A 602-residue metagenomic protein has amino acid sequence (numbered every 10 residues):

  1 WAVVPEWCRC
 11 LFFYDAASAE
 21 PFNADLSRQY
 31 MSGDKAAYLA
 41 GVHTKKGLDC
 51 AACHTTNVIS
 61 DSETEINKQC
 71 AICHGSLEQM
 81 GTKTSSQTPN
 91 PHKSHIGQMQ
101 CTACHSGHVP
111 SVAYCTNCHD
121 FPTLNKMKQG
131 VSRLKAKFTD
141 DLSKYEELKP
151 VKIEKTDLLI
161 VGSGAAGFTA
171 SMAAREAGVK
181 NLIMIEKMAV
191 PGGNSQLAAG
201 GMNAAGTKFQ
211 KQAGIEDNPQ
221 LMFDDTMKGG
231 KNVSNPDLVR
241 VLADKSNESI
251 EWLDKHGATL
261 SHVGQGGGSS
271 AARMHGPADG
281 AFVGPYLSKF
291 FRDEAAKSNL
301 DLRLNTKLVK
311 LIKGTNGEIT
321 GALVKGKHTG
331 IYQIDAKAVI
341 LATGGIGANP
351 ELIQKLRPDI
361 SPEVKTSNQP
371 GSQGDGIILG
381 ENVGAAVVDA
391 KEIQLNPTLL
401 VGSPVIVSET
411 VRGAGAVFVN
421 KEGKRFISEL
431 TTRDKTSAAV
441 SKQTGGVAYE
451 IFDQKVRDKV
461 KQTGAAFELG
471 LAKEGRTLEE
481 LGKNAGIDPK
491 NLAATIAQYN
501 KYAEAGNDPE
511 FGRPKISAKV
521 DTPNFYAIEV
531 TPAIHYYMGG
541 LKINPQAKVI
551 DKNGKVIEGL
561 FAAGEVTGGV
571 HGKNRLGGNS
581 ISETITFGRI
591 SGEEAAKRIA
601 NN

Functional and structural regions predicted by a protein language model:
L11-K144: Short sequence/structural segments immediately N-terminal
L134-L158, E176, N574, A600: Extreme N-terminal leader/targeting segments of oxidoreductases
E147, I153, N181, K187-D301 (+5 more regions): Conserved N-terminal/central alpha/beta ligand/cofactor-binding core
L158-M184: N-terminal Rossmann-like FAD-binding beta1-loop-alpha1 element of flavoenzymes
D279-K337, I377, V383: Helical element adjacent to the flavin cofactor pocket in flavoenzyme catalytic cores
K310, N491-N574: A glycine-rich dinucleotide-binding beta-alpha-beta segment and adjacent secondary-structure elements that constitute
K327-G330, I334-L399, I590: Glycine-rich loop(s) and the adjacent beta-strand/alpha-helix scaffold that form part
I377-L379, V383-P489: An anion/pyrophosphate-binding glycine-rich loop and adjacent beta-alpha core in soluble alpha-beta enzymes
